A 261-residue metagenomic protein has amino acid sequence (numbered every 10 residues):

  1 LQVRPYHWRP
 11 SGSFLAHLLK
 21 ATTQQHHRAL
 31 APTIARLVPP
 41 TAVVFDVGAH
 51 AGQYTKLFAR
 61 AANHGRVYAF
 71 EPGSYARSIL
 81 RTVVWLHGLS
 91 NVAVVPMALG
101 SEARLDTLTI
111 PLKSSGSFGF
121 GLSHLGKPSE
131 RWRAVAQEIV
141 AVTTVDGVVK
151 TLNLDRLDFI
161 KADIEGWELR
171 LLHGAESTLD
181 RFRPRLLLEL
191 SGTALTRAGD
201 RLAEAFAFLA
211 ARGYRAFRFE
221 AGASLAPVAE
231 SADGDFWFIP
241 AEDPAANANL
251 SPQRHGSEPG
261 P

Functional and structural regions predicted by a protein language model:
L1-P261: Phosphate/nucleotide-binding beta-alpha loop and adjacent structural elements of enzyme active sites
